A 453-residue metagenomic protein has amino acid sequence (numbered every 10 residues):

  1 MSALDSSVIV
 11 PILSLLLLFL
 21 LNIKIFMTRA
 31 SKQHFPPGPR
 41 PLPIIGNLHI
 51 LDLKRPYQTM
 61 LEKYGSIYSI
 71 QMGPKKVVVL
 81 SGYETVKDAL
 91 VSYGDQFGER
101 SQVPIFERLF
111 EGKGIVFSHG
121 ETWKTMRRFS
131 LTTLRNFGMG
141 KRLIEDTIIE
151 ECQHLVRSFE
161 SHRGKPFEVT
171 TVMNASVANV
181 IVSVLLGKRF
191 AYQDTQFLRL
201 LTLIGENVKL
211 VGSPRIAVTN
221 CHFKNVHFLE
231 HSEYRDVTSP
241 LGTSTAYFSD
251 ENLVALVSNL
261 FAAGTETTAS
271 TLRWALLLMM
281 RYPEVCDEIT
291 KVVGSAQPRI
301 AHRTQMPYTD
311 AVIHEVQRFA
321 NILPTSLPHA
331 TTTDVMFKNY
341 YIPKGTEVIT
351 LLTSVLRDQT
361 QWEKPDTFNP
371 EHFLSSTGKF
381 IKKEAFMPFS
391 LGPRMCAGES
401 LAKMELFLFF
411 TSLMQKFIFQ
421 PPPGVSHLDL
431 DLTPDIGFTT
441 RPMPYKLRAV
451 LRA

Functional and structural regions predicted by a protein language model:
M1-D5, I12-L17, T219, E347 (+2 more regions): C-terminal helix/juxtamembrane-tail motif
S2-E111, E121-T125, I149-R157, Y192 (+2 more regions): N-terminal membrane-proximal hinge/A-helix region immediately C-terminal to the signal-anchor transmembrane segment
L48-G65, R299-N339, Q359, D366 (+1 more regions): Conserved cytochrome P450 K-helix E-x-x-R motif and the immediately C-terminal K′/meander segment
E99-E107, K141-L272, A301, D431-T433: Cytochrome P450 heme-thiolate monooxygenase catalytic core
V177, L186, V237-K291, V316 (+4 more regions): Central I-helix of cytochrome P450 enzymes
S258, S376-L406, D431-I436: Cytochrome P450 heme-thiolate "Cys pocket" and heme-binding signature region
P283, E399-F438: Cytochrome P450 heme-binding "Cys pocket" and the immediately downstream C-terminal segment
T350-G378: Conserved cytochrome P450 K-helix/beta-meander segment immediately N-terminal to the heme-binding cysteine loop
